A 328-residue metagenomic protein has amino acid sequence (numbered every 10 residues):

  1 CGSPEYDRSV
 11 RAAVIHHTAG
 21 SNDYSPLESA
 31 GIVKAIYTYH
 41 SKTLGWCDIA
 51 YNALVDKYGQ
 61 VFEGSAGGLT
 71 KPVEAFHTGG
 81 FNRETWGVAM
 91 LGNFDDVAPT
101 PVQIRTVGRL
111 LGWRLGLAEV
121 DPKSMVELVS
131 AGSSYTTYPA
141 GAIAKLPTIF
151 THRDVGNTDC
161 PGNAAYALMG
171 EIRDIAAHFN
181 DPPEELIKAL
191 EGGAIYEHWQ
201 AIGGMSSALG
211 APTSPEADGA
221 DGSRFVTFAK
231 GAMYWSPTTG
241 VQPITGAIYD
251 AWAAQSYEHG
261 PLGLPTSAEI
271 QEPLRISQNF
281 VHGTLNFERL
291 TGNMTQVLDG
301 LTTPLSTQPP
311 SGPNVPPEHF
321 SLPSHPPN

Functional and structural regions predicted by a protein language model:
C1, S25-A35, V88, F94-P99 (+1 more regions): Short N-terminal helix-initiation segments at or just after the protein's N-terminus
C1-L44: Cell wall/extracellular polymer interaction/catalysis modules
C1-V14, T18, K57-F76, G80-K188 (+3 more regions): Basic/polar, cationic surfaces and motifs that engage anionic cell-wall and phosphate/carboxylate ligands
V10-A12, D48-A50, Y58, R83-G87 (+5 more regions): Extracellular structured ligand-interaction cores
G31-K34, T38, R105-W113, E197: Solvent-exposed, polar/charged alpha-helical surfaces in well-ordered, non-transmembrane soluble domains, broadly
K42-C47, L117-E119: Structural alpha-beta junctions
D181-N328: Extended, compositionally biased repeat/scaffold regions that form elongated interaction surfaces
